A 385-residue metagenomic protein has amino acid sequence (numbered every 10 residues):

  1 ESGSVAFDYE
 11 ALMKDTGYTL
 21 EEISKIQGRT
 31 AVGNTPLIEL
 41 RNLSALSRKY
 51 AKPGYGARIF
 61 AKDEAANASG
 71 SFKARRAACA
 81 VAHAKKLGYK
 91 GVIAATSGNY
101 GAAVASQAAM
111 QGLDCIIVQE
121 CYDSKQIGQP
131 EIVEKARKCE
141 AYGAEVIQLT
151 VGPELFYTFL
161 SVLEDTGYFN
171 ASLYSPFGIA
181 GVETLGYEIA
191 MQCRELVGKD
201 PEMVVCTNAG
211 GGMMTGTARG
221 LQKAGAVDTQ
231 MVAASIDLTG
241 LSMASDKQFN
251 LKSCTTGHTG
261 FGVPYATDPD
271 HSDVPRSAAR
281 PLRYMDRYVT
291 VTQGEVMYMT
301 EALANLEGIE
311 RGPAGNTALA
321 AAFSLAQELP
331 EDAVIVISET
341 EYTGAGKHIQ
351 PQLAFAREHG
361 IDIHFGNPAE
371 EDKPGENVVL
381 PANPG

Functional and structural regions predicted by a protein language model:
S2-K90: Positively charged, low-complexity intrinsically disordered leader regions
N34, L155-D165, K223-P313, Q352-G385: Active-site/ligand-binding loops adjacent to catalytic centers
P36, A61, K73, G98 (+8 more regions): Buried hydrophobic positions in well-ordered alpha/beta secondary-structure cores of metabolic enzymes
I38-I59, S71-R75, C79, Y157-E164 (+2 more regions): Acidic-glycine-rich active-site phosphate/pyrophosphate-binding loop
E64-A74, G91-Y100, Y174-I179, V205-G210 (+3 more regions): Active-site nucleophile and cofactor-binding loops and adjacent substrate-binding regions of central metabolic enzymes
A84-Q107, Q111-C121, D200-G216, V232 (+1 more regions): A short, small-residue-rich loop immediately preceding and capping a beta-strand
I116-D200, D237, A244-T290: Small/polar-residue-rich loop-to-helix segments that shape phosphate-bearing ligand pockets
N208-R219, K223, Q293-D362: Claisen-condensing/thiolase-fold acyl-transfer catalytic domains that form or cleave C-C bonds in fatty acid
